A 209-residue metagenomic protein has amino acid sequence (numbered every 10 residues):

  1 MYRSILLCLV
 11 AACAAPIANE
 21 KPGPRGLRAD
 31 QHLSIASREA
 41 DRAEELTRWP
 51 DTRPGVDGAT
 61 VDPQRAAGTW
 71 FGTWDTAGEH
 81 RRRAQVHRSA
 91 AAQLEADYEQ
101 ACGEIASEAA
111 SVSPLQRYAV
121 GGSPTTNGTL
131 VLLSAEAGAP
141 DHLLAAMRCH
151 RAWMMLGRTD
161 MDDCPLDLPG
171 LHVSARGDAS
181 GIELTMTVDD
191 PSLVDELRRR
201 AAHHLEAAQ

Functional and structural regions predicted by a protein language model:
M1-A11: Sec-dependent bacterial lipoprotein signal peptides
A12-Q31: Bacterial Sec signal peptide processing site at the extreme N-terminus
P22-R28, A66-D75, G128-E136, E183-T187: Second-shell loop/turn segments in exported
G26, D30-L33, S37-T76, H80-R83 (+1 more regions): Extended amphipathic alpha-helical heptad-repeat regions
R82-S134: Extracytoplasmic beta-rich ectodomain segments of secreted or membrane-anchored proteins
A96-L115, E136-H172, H203-Q209: A low-complexity, Ser/Thr/Gly/Pro-enriched, surface-exposed linker/loop concept that marks segments flanking
T159-S192: Short, solvent-exposed interaction modules
D189-Q209: C-terminal partner/receptor-binding element of secreted or periplasmic proteins
